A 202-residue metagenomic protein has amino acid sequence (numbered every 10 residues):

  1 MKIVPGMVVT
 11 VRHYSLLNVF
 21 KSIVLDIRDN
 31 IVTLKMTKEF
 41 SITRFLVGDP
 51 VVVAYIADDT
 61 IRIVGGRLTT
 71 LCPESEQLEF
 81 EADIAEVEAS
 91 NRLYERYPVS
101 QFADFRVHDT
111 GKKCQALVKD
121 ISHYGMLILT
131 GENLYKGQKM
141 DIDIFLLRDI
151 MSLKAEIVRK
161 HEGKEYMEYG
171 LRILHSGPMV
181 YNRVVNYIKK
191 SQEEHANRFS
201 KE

Functional and structural regions predicted by a protein language model:
M1-E202: Structured alpha-helical
